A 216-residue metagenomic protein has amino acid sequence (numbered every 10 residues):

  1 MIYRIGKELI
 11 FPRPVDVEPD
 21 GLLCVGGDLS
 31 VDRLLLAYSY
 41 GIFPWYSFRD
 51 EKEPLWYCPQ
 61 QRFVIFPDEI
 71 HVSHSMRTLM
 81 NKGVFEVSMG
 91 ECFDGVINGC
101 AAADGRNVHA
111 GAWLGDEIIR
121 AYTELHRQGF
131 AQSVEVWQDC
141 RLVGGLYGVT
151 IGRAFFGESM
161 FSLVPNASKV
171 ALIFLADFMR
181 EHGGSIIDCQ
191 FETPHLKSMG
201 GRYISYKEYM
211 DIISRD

Functional and structural regions predicted by a protein language model:
M1-D216: N-acyltransferase acceptor-side catalytic subdomain
